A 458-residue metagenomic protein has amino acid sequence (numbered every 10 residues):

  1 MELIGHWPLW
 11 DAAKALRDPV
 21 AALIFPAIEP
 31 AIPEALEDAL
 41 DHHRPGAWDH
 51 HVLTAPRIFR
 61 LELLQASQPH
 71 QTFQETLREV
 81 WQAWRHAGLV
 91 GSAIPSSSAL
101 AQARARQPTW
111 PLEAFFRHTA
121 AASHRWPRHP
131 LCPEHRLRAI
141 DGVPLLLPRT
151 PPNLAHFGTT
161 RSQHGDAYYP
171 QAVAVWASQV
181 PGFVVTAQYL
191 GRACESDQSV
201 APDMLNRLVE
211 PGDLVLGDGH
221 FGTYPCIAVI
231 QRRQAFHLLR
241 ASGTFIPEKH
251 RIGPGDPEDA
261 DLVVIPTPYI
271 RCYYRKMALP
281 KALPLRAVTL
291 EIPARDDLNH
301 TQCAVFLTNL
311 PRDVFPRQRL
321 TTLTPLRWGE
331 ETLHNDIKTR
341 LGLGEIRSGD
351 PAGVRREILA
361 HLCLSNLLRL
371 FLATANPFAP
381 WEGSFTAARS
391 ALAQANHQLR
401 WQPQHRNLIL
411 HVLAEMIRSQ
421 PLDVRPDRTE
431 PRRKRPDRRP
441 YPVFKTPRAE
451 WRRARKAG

Functional and structural regions predicted by a protein language model:
M1-L77, S92, R104-Q107, A114-R117 (+4 more regions): Single, function-defining residue in the core of a domain
Q82-A101: Short, basic interhelical loop/turn and adjoining N-cap of the next helix at nucleic-acid- or acidic-partner-contacting
S96, A139-I140: Noncatalytic, basic helical substrate-engagement surface that gates or grips nucleic-acid strands
